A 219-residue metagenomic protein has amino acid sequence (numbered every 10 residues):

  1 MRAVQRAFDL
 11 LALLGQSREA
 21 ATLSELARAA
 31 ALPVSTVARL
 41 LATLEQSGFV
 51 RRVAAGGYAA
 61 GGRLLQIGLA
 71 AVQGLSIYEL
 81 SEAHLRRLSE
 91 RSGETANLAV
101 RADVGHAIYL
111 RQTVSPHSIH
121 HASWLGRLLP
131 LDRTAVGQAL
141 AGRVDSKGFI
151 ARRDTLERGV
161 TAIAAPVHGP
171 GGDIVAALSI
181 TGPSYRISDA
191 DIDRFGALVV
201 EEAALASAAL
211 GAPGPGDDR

Functional and structural regions predicted by a protein language model:
M1-V72, A208-A209: N-terminal helix-turn-helix
A30, L41, L85, G196-V199 (+1 more regions): Short amphipathic alpha-helical/adjacent loop interface patches that line ligand and macromolecule-binding sites
A59-V144: Amphipathic alpha-helical effector-binding/dimerization core of metabolite-sensing transcriptional regulators
I77-L88, A135-A165, E201-A209: Short, basic/aromatic recognition patches
S146-R153, R158-G159, A176-R219: Juxtadomain coupling helices with adjacent low-complexity linkers
V167-P170: Sensor-regulatory modules in signal-transduction proteins
